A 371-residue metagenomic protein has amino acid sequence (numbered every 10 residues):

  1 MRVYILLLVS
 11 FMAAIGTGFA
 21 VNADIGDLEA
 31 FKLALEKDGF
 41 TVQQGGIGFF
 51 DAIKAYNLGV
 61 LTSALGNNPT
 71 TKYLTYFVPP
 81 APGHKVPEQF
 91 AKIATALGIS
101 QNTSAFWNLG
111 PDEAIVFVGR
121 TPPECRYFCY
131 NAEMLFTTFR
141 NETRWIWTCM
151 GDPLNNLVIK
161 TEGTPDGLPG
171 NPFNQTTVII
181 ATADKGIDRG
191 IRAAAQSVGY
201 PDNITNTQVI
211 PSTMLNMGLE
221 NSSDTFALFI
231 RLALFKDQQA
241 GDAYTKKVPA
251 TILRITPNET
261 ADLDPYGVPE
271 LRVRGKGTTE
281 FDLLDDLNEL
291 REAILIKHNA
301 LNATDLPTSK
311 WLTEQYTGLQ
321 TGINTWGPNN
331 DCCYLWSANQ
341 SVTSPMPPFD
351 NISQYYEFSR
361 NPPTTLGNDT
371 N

Functional and structural regions predicted by a protein language model:
M1-Y4: Positively charged n-region of N-terminal signal peptides that target proteins for export
L6-A14: Bacterial N-terminal signal peptides
I15-A20: Sec/Tat signal peptide C-region and signal peptidase I cleavage site
V21-N371: A compositional/structural signature for long, glycine/proline-rich flexible linkers and loops on extracytoplasmic
